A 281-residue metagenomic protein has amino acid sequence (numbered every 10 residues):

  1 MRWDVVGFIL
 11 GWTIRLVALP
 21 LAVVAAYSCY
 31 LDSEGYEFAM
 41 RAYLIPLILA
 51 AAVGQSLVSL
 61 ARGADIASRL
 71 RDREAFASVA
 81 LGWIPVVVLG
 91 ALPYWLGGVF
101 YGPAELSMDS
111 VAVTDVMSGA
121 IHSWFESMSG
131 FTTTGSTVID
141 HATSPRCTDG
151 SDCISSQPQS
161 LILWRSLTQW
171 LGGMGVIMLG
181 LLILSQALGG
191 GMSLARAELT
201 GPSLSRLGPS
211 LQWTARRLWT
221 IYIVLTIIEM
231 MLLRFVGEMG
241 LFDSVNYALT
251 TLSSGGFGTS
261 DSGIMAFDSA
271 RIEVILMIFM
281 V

Functional and structural regions predicted by a protein language model:
M1-V281: Membrane-proximal intracellular helices of multi-pass ion channels
